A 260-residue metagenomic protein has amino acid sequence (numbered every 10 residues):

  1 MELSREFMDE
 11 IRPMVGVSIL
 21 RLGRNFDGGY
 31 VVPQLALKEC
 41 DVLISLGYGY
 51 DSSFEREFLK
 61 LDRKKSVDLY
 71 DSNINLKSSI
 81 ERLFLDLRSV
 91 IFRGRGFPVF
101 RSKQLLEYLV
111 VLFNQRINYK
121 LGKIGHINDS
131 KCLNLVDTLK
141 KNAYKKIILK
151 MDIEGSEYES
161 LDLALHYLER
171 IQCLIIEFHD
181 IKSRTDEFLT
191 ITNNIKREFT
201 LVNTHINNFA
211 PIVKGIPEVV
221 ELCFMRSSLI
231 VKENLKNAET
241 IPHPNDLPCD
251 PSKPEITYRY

Functional and structural regions predicted by a protein language model:
M1-I44, D51-E57, I74, S78-K145 (+1 more regions): Rossmann-like AdoMet/SAM-dependent catalytic core
A36-K38, F58-R63, N142, A164-I171: Short, conserved loop/helix-junction motifs that constitute active-site signature segments in enzyme catalytic cores
G49-Y50, S156: Conserved glycine-rich SAM-binding loop
S66-D71: Conserved SAM-binding motif I beta-strand of class I
K145-K150, C173: Short SAM/SAH-binding signature in class I
K150-S156: Switch II (G3) loop of P-loop NTPases
E157-T192: A short alpha/beta connector and helix-capping loop motif
